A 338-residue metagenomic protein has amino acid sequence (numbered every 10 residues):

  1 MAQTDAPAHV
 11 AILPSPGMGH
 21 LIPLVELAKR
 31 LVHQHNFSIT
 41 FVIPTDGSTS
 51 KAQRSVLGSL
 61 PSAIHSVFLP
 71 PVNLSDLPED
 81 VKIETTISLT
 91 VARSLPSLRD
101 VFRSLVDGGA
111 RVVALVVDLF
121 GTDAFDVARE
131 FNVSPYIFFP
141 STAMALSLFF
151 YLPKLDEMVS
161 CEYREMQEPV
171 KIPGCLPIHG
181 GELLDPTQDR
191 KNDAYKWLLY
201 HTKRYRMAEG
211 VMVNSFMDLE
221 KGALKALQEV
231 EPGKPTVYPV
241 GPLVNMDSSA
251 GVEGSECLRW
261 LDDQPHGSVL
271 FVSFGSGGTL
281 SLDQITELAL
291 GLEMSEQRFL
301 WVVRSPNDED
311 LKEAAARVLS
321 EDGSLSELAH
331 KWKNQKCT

Functional and structural regions predicted by a protein language model:
M1-T338: Glycosyltransferase specificity loop/lid
